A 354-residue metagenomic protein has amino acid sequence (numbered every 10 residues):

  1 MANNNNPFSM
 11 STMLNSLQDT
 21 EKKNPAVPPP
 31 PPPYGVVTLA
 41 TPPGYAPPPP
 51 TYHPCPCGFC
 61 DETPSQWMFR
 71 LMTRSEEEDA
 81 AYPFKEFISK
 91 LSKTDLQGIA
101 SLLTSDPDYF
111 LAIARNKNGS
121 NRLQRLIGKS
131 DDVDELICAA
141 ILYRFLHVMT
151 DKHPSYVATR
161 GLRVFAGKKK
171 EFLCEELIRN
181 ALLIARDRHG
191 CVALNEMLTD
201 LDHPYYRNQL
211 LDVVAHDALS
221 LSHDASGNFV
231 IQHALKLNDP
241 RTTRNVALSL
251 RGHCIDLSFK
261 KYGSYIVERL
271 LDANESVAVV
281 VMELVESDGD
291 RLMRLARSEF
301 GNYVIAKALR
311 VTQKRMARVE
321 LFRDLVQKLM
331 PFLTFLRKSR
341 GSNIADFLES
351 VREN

Functional and structural regions predicted by a protein language model:
M1-N354: Eukaryotic gene-expression regulator signature that favors modular helical reader/repeat domains and their
